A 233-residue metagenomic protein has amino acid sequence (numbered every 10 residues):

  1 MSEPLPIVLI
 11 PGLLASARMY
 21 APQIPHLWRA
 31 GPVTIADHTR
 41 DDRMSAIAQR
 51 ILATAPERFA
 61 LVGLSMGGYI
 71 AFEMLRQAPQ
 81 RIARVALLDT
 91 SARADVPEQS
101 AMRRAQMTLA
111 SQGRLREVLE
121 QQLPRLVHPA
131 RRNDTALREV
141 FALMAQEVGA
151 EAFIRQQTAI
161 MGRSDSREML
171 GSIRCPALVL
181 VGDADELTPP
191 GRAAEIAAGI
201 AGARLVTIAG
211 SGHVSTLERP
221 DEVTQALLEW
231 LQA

Functional and structural regions predicted by a protein language model:
S2-R50, L64: Conserved HGGG/HGGXW glycine-rich cap/lid loop of the alpha/beta-hydrolase fold
M44, R76-Q77, R81-E120: Flexible "cap/lid" loop of the alpha/beta hydrolase fold
G63-G67, A71: Gly/Ala-rich beta-loop-alpha elbow adjacent to hydrolase catalytic centers
D95-E98, G113-S172: Conserved alpha/beta-hydrolase catalytic His-Asp/Glu region
I173, V179-V181, D185: Short beta-strand/loop motif that positions the catalytic acidic residue of the alpha/beta-hydrolase fold
E186-R192: Conserved alpha/beta-hydrolase "acid-adjacent" motif
A194-H213: Catalytic histidine neighborhood in serine/cysteine hydrolases with alpha/beta-hydrolase-type architecture
S211-T224: Catalytic histidine-centered segment of alpha/beta-hydrolase-like enzymes
